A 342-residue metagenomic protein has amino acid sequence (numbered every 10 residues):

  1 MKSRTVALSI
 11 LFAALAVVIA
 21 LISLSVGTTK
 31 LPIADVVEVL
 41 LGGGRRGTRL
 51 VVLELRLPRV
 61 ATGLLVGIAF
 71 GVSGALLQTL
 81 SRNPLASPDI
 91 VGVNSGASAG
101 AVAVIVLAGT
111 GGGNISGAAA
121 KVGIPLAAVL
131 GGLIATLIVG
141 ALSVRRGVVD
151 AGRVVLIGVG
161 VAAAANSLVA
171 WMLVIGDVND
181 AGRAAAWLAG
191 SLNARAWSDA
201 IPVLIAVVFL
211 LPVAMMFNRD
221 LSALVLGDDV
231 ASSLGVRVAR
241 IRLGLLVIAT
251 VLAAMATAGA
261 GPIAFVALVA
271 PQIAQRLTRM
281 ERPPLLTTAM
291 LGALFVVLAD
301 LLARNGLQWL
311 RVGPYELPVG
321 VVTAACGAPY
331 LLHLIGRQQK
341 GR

Functional and structural regions predicted by a protein language model:
M1-R342: Alpha-helical transmembrane segments in inner-membrane proteins
